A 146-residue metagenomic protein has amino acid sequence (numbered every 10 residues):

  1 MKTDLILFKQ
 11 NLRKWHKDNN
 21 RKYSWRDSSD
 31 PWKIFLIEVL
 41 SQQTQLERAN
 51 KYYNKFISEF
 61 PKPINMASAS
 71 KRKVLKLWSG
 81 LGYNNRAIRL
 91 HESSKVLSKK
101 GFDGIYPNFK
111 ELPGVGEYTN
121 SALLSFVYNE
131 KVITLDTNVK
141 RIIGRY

Functional and structural regions predicted by a protein language model:
K2-I6, N11-Y146: Catalytic cores of DNA base-excision repair glycosylases
